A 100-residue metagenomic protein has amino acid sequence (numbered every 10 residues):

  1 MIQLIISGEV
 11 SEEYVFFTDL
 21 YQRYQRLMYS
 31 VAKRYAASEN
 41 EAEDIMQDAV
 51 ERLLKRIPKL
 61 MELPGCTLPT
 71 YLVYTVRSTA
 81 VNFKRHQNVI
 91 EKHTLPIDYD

Functional and structural regions predicted by a protein language model:
M1-R26: N-terminal module of bacterial RNA polymerase sigma factors
E9, M28, A32, A42-L53 (+1 more regions): Short, small-hydrophobic-rich alpha-helical interface motif
Y14-T18, E39, E43, G65 (+1 more regions): Short, structured helix-loop boundary elements
L20, Y24, M28, A49 (+2 more regions): Residue-level preference for hydrophobic side chains embedded in well-ordered alpha helices
Y21-N40, K55-K59: Amphipathic, Lys/Arg- and hydrophobic-enriched alpha-helical face
V50-G65, H86-N88: Sigma70-family region 2
K59, Y74-T94: Arg/Lys-rich amphipathic alpha helix in sigma70-family domain 2
L95-D100: Short, intrinsically disordered, charge-balanced linker/junction segments flanking boundaries in proteins
